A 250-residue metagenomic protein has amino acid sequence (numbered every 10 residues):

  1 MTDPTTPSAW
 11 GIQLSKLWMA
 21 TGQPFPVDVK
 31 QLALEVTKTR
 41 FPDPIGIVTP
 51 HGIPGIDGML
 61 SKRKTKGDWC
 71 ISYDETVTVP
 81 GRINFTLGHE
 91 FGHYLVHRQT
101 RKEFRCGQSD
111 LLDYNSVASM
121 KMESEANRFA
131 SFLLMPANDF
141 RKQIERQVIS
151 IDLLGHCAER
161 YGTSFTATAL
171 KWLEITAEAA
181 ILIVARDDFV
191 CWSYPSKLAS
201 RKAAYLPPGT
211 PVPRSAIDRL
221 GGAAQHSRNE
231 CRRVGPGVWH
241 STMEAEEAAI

Functional and structural regions predicted by a protein language model:
M1-I250: Active-site hotspot residues in diverse enzymes, especially metal/ion-binding acidic/histidine motifs
